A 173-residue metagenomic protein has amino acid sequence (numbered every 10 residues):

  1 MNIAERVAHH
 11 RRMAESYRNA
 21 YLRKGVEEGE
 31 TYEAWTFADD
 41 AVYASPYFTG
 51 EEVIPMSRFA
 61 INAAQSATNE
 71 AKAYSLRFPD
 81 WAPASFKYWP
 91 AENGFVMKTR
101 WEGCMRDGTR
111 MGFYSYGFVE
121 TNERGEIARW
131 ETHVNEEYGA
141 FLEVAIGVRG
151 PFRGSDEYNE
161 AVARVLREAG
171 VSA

Functional and structural regions predicted by a protein language model:
M1-W35, D39, V165-A173: Short, low-complexity N-terminal intrinsically disordered segments enriched in polar/charged residues
N2-E5, R77-A173: A beta-strand edge to alpha-helix "cap/lid" segment located at domain peripheries
H10, E30-G94: A solvent-exposed, acidic/Ser-Thr-rich amphipathic alpha-helical stretch
A14-Y21, G25, F37, S66-Y74 (+2 more regions): Hydrophobic alpha-helical core bundles mediating ligand binding, dimerization, or RNAP-core interactions
Y17, Y21, Y32, Y43 (+6 more regions): Sequence-level detector for tyrosine residue identity
G29, Y47-F48, A140, A145: Residue-level detector of alpha-helical recognition elements and their boundaries
